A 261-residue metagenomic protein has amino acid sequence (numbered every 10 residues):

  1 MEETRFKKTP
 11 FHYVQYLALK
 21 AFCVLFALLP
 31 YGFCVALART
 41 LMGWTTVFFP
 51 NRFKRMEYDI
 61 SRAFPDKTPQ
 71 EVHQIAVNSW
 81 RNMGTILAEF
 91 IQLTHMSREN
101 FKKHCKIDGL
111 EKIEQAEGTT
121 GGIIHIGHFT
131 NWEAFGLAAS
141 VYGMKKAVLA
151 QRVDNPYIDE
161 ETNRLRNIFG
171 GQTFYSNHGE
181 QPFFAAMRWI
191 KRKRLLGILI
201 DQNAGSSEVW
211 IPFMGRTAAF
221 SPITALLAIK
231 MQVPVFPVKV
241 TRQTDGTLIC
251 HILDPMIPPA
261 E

Functional and structural regions predicted by a protein language model:
M1-I126, N131, D159-R164: Membrane-anchoring hydrophobic helices of lipid-metabolizing enzymes
C23, F184, A225-L226: Active-site phosphate/pyrophosphate- and oxyanion-stabilizing loops and adjacent acidic/basic residues in soluble
T85, T119-H178, R192, N203-F213 (+1 more regions): Catalytic core of membrane glycerolipid acyltransferases/transacylases, capturing the structured, soluble-facing
G109-L110, N131-W132, I158, G179-F183 (+1 more regions): Amphipathic coiled-coil/heptad-repeat helices and related helical stalk/stem segments that mediate oligomerization
D154-P156, E160-N163, Q202-E261: A cross-family acyltransferase "interaction/gating" segment
A186-K191: Small-residue-rich helix-loop
I198: Conserved binding/catalytic microenvironments
